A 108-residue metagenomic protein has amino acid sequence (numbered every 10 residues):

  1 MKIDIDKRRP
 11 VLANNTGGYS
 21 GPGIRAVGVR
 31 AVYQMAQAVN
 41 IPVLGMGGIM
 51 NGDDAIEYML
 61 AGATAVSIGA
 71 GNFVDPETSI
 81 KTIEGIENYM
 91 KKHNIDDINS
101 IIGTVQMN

Functional and structural regions predicted by a protein language model:
M1, G48-I49, D53-K81: Glycine-rich phosphate-binding active-site loops on the catalytic face of alpha/beta enzymes
M1-Q37, I41: Glycine/Thr-rich beta-alpha phosphate-binding loop at enzyme active sites
S20-I24, L44-G48, G71: Glycine- and other small-residue-rich loops at beta-strand/loop junctions that grip anionic moieties
R25, E84-N108: Extended, intrinsically disordered, low-complexity segments
G28-A31, T78, T82-I86: A general structural detector for well-ordered alpha-helical segments in enzyme core domains, enriched
M35, Y58, D97: Conserved, mostly hydrophobic/aromatic
V39-V43, A63-T64: Short, well-ordered coil/turn segments that N-cap beta-strands
